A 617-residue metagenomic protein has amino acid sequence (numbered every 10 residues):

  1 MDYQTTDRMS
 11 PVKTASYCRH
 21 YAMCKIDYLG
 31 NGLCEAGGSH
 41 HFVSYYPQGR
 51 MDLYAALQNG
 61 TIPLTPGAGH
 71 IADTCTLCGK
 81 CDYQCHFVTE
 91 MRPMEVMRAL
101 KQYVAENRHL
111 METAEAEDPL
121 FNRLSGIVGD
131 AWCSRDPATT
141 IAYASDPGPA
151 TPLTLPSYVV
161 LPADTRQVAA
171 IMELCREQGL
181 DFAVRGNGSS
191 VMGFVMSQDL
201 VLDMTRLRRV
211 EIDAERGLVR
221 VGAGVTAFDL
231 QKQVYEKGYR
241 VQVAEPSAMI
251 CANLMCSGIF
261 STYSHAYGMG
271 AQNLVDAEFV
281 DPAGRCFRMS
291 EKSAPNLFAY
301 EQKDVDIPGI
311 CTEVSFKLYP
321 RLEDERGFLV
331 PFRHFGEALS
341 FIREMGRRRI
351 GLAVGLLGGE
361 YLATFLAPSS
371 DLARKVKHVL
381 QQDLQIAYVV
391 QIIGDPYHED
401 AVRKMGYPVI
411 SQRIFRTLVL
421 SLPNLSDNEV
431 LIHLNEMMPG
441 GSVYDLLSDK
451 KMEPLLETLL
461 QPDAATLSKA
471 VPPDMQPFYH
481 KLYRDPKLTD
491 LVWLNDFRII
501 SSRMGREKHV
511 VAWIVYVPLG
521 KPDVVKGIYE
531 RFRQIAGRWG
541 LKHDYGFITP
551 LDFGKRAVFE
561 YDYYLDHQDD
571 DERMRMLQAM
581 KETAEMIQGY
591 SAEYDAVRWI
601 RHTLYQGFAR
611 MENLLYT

Functional and structural regions predicted by a protein language model:
M1-Y3, L33-C34, A116-A169, E173 (+6 more regions): N-terminal flexible segment immediately upstream of the FAD-binding catalytic core in FAD-dependent oxidoreductases
D2-K13, G30, G37-Y83, T89-E115: Ferredoxin-type iron-sulfur electron-transfer modules in oxidoreductases and energy-metabolism complexes
Y3-Y17, G38-G49, P149, T154 (+4 more regions): Conserved glycine-rich FAD pyrophosphate-binding loop
H20-I26, L77-V88, F298-S315, D552: Conserved phosphate/anionic-ligand binding catalytic regions in large, soluble enzymes, centered on
L120-D130, A170-Q178, Q233, K237 (+5 more regions): Generic non-transmembrane alpha-helical segments
Q167-A170, D229, F335-F341, Y397-K404 (+2 more regions): Short, conserved charged micro-motifs
R209-D213, V219-R347: FAD-binding subdomain of flavoenzyme oxidoreductases
S315, R326-R333, I342-R484: C-terminal cap/substrate-recognition region of VAO/PCMH-type FAD-linked oxidoreductases
